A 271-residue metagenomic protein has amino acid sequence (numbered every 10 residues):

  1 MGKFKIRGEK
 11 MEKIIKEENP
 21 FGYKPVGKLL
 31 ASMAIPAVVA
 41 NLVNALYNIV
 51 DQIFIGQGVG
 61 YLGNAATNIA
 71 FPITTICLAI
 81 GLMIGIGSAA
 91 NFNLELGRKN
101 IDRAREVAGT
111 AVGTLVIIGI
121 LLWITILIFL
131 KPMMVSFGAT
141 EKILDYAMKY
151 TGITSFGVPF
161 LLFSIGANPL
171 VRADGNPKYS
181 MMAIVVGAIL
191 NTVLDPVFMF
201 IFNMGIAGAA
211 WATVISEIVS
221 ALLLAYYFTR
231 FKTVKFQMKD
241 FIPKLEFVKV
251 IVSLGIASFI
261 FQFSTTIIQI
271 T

Functional and structural regions predicted by a protein language model:
M1-A34, F92-P159, I201-G255: Short alpha-helical transmembrane segments in multi-pass integral membrane proteins
S32-D51, I153, S164, G187 (+3 more regions): Transmembrane helical elements of multi-pass membrane transporters/channels
A37, N41, I53, A90 (+9 more regions): Transmembrane alpha-helix boundary and packing residues in multipass membrane permease domains and related
L46-A65, M134-E141, V197-M204, F263-T271: Helix-terminus/linker motif at the lipid-water interface of multi-pass membrane proteins
Y61-P72, A147-T151, A210: Small-residue hotspots at the loop-to-helix junctions and early N-terminal turns of transmembrane alpha-helices
N64-I124, L161-S180: Small-residue-rich hydrophobic transmembrane alpha-helices
I76-A79, N191-P196, A221-A225: Hydrophobic transmembrane alpha-helices of multi-pass small-molecule transporters
D102, L115, L170-P196, A207 (+1 more regions): Alpha-helical transmembrane segments of multi-pass membrane transporters/permeases
